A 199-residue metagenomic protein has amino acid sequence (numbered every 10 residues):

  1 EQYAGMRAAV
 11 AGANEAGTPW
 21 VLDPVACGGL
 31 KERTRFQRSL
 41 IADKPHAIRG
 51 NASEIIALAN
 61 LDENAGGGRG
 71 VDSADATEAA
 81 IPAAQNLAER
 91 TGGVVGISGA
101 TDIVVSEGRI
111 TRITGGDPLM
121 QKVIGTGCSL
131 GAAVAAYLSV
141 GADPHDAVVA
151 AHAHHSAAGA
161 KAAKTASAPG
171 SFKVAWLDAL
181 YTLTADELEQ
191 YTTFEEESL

Functional and structural regions predicted by a protein language model:
E1, A26-L30, I103, M120: Short, small-residue-enriched loops and turns at beta-alpha junctions that line or gate enzyme active sites
G5-N51: Glycine/small-residue-rich loop that forms an oxyanion/phosphate-binding "nest" at active or ligand-binding sites
T34-I110: Conserved phosphate/ATP/ADP-binding segment of small-molecule kinases
A57, K122-A153: Short, small-residue alpha-helix embedded
A83-A88, P144-G159, W176-L177: Short, well-structured alpha-helical segments that form the helix of a local strand-helix-strand
T111-I124: Short pre-catalytic strand/loop immediately N-terminal to key active-site residues, enriched for Gly-Thr
A157-L199: Charged C-terminal helix
